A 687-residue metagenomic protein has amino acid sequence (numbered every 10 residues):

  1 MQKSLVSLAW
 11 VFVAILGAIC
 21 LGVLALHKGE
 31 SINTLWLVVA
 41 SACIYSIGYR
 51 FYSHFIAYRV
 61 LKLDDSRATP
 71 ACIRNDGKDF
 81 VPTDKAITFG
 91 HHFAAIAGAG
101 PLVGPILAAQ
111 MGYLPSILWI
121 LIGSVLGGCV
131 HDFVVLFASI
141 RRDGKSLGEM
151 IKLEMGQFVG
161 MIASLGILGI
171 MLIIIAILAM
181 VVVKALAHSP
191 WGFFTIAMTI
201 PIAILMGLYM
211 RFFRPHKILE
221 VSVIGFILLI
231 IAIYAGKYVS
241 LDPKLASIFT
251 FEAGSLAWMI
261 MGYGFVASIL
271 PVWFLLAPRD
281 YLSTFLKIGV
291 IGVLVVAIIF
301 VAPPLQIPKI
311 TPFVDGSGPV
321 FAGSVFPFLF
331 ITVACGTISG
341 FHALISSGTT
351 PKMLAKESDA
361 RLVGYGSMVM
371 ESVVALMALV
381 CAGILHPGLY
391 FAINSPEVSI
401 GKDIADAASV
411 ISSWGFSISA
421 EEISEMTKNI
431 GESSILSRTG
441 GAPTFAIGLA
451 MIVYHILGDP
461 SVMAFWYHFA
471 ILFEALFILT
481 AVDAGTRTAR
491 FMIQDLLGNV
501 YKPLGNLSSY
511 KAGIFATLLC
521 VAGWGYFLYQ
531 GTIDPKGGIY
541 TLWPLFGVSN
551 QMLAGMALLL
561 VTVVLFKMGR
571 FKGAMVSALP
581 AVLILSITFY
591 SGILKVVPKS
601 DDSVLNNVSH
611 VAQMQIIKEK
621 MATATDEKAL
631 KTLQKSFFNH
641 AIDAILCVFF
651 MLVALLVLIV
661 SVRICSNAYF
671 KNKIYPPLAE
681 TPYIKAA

Functional and structural regions predicted by a protein language model:
M1-A14, I47-L102, T284, S324 (+1 more regions): Membrane-interface "cap" regions at the ends of multi-pass membrane proteins
A18-S31, L102, L114, L172-H188 (+11 more regions): Transmembrane helix-loop junctions in multi-pass membrane proteins
G22-K28, I32-N33, F80-R142, L153-Q157 (+8 more regions): Membrane-interface helix-loop-helix modules in multi-pass membrane proteins
S31-R50, A108-A138, G148, F193-T199 (+3 more regions): Extracellular loop-to-transmembrane helix junctions
L35-C43, I47-V60, G166, P190-I233 (+7 more regions): Membrane-interface loop-to-helix entry segments
S53-V81, L107, I117, L121 (+6 more regions): Flexible loop linkers connecting adjacent transmembrane helices in multi-pass alpha-helical membrane transporters
E154-L172, G366-V373, T439-G441, P460-A470 (+4 more regions): Loop-to-transmembrane helix boundary motifs in multi-pass membrane proteins
I298-V314, V369-I447, A484, Y526-G537: Extracellular/periplasmic helix-exit of transmembrane alpha-helices
